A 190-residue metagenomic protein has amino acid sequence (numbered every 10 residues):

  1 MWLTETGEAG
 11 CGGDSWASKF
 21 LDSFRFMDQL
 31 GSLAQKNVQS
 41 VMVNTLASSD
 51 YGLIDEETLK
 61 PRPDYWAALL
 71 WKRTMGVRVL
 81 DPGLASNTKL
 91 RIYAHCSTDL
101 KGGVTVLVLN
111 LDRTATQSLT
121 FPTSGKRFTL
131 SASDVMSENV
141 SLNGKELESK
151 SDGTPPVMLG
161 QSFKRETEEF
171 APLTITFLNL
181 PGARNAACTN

Functional and structural regions predicted by a protein language model:
W2-H95, L100-G102: Aromatic/acidic polysaccharide-binding cleft in carbohydrate-active enzymes
G10, D50, A115, D134-M136: Flexible, glycine-rich phosphate/dinucleotide-binding loops and adjacent beta-alpha linkers at cofactor/substrate
W16-K19, S118-S124, S141-L142, T189-N190: Composition- and surface-driven signal marking solvent-exposed, interaction-prone regions in large proteins
L46-K60, S86-T88, T116-R127, S162-E168: Generic structural signal for short, solvent-exposed loop/turn connectors between secondary structure elements
R78-D81, A115-T120, E138, A187-C188: Extended hydrophobic-aromatic, low-complexity segments
T88-D134, L173-N179: Carbohydrate-binding surface patches
F121-A171: Acidic, Ser/Thr/Pro-rich beta/coil linker or hinge segments at domain junctions
F177-N190: Terminal connector regions
